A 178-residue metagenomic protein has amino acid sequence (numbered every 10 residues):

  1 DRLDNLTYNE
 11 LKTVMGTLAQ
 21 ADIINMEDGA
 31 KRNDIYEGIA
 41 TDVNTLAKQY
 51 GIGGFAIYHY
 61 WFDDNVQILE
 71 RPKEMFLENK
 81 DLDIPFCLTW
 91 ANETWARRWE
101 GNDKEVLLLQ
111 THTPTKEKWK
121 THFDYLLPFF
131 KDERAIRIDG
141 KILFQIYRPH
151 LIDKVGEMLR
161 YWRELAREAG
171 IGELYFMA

Functional and structural regions predicted by a protein language model:
D1-A178: Glycan-processing catalytic domains of CAZymes
